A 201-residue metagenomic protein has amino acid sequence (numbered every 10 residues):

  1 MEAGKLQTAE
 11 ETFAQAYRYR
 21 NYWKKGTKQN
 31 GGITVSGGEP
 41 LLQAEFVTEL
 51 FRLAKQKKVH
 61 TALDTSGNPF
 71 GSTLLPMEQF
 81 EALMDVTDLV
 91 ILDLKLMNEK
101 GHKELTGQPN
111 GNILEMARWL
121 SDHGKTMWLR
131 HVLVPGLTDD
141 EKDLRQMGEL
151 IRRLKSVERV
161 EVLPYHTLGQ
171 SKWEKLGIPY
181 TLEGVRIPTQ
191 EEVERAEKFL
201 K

Functional and structural regions predicted by a protein language model:
M1-L6: Iron-sulfur cluster-binding cysteine motifs and their immediate structural context in ferredoxin-like electron-transfer
T8-E10, Y17-R20, K24, E191-K198: Proteins enriched for Cys/Gly/acidic motifs involved in redox and nucleic-acid/cofactor modification
F13-L168: Conserved AdoMet/S-adenosylmethionine-binding subsite of the radical SAM
G101-K103, W173-L176: Short acidic, glycine/proline-rich loop/turn micro-motifs
R152, E158, E174-L200: A structural motif corresponding to the C-terminal lobe/cap of the Radical SAM core domain
